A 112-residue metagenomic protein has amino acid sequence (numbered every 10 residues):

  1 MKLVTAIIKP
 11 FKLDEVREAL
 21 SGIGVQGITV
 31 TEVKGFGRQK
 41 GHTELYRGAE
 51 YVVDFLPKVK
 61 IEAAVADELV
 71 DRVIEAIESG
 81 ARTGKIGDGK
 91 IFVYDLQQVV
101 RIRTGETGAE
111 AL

Functional and structural regions predicted by a protein language model:
M1-L112: Positively charged, small/polar-rich N-terminal and surface patches that mediate targeting and assembly and bind
